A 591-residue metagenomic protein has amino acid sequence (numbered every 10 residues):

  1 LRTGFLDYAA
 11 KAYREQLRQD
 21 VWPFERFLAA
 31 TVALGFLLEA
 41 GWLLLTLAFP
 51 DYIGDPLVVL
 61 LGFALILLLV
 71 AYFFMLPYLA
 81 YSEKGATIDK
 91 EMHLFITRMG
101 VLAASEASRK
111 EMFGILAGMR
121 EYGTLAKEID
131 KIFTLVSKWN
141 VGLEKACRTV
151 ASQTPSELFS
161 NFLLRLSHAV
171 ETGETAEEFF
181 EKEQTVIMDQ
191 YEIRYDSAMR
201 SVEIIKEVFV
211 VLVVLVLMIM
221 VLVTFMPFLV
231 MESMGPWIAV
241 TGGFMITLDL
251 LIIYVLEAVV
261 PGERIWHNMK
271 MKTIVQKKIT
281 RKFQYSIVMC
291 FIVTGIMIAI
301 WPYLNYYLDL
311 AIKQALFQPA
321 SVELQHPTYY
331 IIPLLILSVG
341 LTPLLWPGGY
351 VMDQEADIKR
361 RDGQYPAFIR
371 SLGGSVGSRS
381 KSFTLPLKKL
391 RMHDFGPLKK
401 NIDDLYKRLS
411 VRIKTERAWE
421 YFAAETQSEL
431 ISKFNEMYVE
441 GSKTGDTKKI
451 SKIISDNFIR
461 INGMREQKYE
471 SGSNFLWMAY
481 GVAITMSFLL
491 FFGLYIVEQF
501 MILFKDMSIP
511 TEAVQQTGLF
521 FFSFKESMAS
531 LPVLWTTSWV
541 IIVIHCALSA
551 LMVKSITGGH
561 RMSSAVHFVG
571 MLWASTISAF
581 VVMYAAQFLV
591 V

Functional and structural regions predicted by a protein language model:
L1-D51, Y72, L76-S82, A258-I332 (+2 more regions): Membrane-interfacial amphipathic helices
L1-Q16, I96-L116, V141-V150, E157-S197 (+6 more regions): Hydrophobic alpha-helical segments characteristic of transmembrane helices
E25-T46, F63-A71, I193-V255, M289-I300 (+3 more regions): Bilayer-spanning, highly hydrophobic alpha-helical transmembrane segments
P56-A151, N161, F283-I287, T294-L304 (+6 more regions): Juxtamembrane/interface alpha-helical elements of multi-pass membrane proteins
A126-K127, E157, N161, L212-M220 (+9 more regions): Hydrophobic alpha-helical transmembrane segments in multi-pass membrane proteins
V275-K277, L372, L572-A574: Small-residue-rich segments of transmembrane alpha-helices in multi-pass membrane proteins, especially helix faces
V581-V591: Juxtamembrane boundary at the C-terminal end of a transmembrane helix
